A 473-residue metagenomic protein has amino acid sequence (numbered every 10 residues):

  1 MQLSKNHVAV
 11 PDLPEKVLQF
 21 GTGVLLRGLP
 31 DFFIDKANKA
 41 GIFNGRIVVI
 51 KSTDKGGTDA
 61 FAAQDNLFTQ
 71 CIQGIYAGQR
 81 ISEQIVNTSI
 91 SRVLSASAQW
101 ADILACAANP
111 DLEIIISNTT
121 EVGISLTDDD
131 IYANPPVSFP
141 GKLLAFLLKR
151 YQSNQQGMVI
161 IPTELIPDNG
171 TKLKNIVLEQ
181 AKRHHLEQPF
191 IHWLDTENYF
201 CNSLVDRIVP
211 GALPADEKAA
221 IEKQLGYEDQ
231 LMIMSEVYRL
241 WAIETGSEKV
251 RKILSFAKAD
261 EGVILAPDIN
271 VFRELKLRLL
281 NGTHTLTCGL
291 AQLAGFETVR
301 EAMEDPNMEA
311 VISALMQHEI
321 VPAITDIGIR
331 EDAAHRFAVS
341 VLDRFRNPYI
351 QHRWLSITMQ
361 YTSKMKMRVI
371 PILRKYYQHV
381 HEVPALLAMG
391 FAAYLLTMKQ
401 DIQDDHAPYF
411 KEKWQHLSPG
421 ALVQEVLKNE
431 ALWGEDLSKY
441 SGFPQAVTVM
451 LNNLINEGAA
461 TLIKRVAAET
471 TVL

Functional and structural regions predicted by a protein language model:
M1-L473: Substrate/ligand-engaging "lid" and interaction regions
